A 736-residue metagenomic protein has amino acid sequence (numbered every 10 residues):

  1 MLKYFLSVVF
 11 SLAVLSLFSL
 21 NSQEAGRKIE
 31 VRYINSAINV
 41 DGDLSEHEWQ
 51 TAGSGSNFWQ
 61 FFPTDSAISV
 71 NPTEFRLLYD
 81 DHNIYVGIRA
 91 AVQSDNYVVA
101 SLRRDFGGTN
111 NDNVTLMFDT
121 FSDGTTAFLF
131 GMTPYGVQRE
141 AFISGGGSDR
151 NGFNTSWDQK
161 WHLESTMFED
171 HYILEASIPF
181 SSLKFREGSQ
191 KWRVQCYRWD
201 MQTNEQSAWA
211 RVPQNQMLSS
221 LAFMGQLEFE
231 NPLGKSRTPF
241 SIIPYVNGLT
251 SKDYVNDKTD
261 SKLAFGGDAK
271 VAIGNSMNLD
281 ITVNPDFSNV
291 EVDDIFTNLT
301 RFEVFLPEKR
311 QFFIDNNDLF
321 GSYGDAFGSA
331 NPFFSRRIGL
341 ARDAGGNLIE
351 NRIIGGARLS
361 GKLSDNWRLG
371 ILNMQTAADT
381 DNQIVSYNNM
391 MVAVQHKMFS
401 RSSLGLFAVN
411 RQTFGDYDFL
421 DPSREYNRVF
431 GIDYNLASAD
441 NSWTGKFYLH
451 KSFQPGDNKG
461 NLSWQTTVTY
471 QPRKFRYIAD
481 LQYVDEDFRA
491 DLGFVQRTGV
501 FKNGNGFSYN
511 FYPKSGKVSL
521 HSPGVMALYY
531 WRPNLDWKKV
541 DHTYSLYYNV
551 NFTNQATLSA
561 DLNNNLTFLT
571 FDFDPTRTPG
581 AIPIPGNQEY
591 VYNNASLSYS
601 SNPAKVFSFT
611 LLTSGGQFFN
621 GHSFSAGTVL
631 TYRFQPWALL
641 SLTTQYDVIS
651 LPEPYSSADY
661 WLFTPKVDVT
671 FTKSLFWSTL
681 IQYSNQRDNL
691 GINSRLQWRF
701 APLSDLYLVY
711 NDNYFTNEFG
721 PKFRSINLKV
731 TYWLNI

Functional and structural regions predicted by a protein language model:
M1-G26: Bacterial Sec-dependent N-terminal signal peptides
L20-Q395, L406: Structural preference for beta-rich elements and adjacent junctions enriched in aromatics
T51, V86, D95-Y97, T125 (+22 more regions): Intrinsically disordered, low-complexity acidic/polar segments
A91-V92, F121-D123, W199-M201, L249-S251 (+13 more regions): Short, glycine-/Ser/Thr-/acidic-enriched flexible segments
F142, N204-W209, E291-L299, D418 (+5 more regions): Outer-membrane beta-barrel and related beta-rich outer-membrane complex signature in Gram-negative bacteria
A176, K258, D268-K270, N278 (+5 more regions): Catalytic-domain carbohydrate-binding cleft regions of carbohydrate-active enzymes
P213-R237, A377-D440, A556-S614, S625 (+1 more regions): Outer-membrane beta-barrel transmembrane domain signature of Gram-negative proteins, especially the mid-to-C-terminal
R352-I354, S360, Y426-N427, D440-I736: Exposed, low-structure sequence patches enriched in small/polar residues
